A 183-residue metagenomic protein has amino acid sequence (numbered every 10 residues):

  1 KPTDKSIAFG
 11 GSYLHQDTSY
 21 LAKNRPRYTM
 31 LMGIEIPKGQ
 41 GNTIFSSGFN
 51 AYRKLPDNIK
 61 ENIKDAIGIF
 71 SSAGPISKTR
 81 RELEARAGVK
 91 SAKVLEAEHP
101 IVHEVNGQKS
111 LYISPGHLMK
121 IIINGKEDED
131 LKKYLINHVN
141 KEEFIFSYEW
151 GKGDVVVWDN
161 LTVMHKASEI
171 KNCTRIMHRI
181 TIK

Functional and structural regions predicted by a protein language model:
K1-V155, N160-K183: Non-heme Fe(II) oxygenase catalytic core, chiefly the N-lobe of the double-stranded beta-helix
